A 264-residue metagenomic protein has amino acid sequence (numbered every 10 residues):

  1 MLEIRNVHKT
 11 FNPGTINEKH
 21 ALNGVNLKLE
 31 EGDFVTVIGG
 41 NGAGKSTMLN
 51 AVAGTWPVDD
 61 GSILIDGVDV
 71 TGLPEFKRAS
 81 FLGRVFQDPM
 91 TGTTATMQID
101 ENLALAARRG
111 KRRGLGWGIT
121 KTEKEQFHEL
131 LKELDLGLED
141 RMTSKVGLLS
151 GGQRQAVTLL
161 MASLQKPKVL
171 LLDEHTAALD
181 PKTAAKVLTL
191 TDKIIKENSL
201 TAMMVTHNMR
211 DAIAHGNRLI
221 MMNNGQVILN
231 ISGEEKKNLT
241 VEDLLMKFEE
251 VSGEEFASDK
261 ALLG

Functional and structural regions predicted by a protein language model:
M1, T10-G24, P74: A short, flexible loop at the N-terminus of ABC-type nucleotide-binding domains that lies
T15, K19, P57, D69-G83 (+4 more regions): ABC ATPase NBD coupling module
I38-G40: The feature captures the beta-strand-to-loop junction immediately N-terminal to the Walker
A53: Helix-to-loop junction immediately C-terminal to a conserved catalytic motif
G61-V68, L229-I231: Conserved ABC transporter NBD signature motif
A162-S163: ABC ATPase C-loop
T206-H207: H-loop/switch region of ABC-family ATPase nucleotide-binding domains
Q226-S252: Conserved beta-strand-loop-alpha-helix hinge in the C-terminal portion of ABC ATPase nucleotide-binding domains
